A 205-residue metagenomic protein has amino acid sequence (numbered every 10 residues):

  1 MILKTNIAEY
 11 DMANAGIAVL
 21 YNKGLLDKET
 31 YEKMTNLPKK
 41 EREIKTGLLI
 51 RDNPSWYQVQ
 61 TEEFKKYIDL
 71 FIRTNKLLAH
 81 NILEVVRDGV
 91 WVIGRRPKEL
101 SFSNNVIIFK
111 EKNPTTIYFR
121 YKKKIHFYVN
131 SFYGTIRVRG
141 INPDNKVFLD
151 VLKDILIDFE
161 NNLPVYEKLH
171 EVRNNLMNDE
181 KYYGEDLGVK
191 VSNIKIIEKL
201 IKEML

Functional and structural regions predicted by a protein language model:
M1-R87, I93-G94: Helical catalytic core of nucleic-acid polymerases
P97-L205: C-terminal polymerase-core module
